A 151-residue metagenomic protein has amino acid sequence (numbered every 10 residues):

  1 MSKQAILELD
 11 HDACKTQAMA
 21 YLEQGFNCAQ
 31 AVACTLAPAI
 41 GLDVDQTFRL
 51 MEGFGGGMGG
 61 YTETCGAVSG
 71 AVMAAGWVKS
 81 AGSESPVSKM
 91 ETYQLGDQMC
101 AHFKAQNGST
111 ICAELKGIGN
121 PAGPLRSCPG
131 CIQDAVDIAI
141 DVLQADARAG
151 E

Functional and structural regions predicted by a protein language model:
M1-Q24: Polybasic, low-complexity association/targeting segments
S2-L9, T35-G53, Q106-A113: Acidic-glycine-rich active-site phosphate/pyrophosphate-binding loop
I6, E91-E151: C-terminal binding/interaction regions
T16-E23, G55-T62, G119-L125: A short glycine/serine-rich beta->alpha loop
V32: Active-site-proximal polar cores
I40-L50, W77-L95: Phosphate-handling active-site elements
T62-G70: Conserved phosphate/anionic-ligand binding catalytic regions in large, soluble enzymes, centered on
G70-V78: DPxDG-like acidic metal-binding loop motif
